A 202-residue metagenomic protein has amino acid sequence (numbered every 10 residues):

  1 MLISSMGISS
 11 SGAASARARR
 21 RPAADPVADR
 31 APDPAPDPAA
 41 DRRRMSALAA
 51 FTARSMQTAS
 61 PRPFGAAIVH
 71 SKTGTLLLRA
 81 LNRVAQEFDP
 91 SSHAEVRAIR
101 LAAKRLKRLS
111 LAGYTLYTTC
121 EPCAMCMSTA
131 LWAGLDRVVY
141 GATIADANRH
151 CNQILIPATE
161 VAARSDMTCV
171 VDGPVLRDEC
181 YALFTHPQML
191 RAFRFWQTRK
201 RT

Functional and structural regions predicted by a protein language model:
L2-M56, T129-T202: Zinc-dependent deaminase
A59-P63: Short, flexible loop/turn motifs enriched in small residues
F64-H70: Short beta-strand scaffold segments in enzyme catalytic cores
T75-V84: Short beta->alpha transition motifs characteristic of CBS
L78, E95-K104: Glycine/small-residue-rich phosphate/adenosyl-binding loop
V84-V96: A short, polar/charged loop-to-alpha-helix boundary motif
R108-C120: Immediate flanking context of iron-sulfur cluster ligation sites
C120, A124-S128, W132: Conserved redox-active cysteine motifs that mediate thiol-disulfide chemistry, especially di-cysteine Cys-X(1-2)-Cys
